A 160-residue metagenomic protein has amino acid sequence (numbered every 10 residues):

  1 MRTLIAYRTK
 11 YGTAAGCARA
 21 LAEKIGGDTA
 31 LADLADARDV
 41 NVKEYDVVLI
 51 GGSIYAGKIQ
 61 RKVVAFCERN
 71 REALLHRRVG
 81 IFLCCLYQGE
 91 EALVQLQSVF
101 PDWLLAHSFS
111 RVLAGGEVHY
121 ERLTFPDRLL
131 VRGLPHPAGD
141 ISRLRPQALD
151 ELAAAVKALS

Functional and structural regions predicted by a protein language model:
R2-G26: N-terminal beta1-alpha1 ligand-phosphate binding loop
A6-R8, I50-G51, F82, A114: Short hydrophobic segments within beta-strands
G12, R38-V40, Q88, Y120: Flexible, glycine-rich phosphate/dinucleotide-binding loops and adjacent beta-alpha linkers at cofactor/substrate
K24, D28, A56-S160: FMN-binding flavodoxin-like domain, especially the glycine-rich phosphate-binding loop
G27-R38, V48, C85: A short beta-strand-loop structural module common to alpha/beta enzyme folds
D36-A37, I54-A56: Short active-site-proximal "capping" loops at secondary-structure junctions
V42-K43, L74: A short, aliphatic-rich alpha-helical micro-motif
D46-V47, R78: Structural motif
